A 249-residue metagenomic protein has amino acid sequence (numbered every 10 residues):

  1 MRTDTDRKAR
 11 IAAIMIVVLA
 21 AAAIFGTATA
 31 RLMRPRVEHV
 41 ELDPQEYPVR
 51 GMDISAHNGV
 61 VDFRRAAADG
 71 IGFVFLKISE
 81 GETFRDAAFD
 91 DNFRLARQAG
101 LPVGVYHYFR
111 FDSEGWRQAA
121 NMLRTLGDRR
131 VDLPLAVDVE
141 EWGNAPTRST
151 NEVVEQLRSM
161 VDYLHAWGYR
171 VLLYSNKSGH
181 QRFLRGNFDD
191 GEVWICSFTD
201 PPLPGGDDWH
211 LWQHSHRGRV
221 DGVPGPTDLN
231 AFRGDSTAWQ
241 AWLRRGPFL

Functional and structural regions predicted by a protein language model:
M1-R10: N-terminal Lys/Arg-rich, disordered targeting/topogenic segments
A12-R31: Hydrophobic membrane-insertion alpha-helices, especially the h-region of bacterial N-terminal signal peptides
L32-H39, D43-V60, R64, K77-V161 (+1 more regions): Substrate-binding cleft of extracellular glycoside hydrolase catalytic domains
V40-G59, F188-L249: Functionally critical loop-and-helix segments that line ligand-binding/catalytic clefts of soluble enzyme domains
A67: An N-terminally biased module of ancient metal coordination in phosphate/nucleic-acid-related enzymes
E114-G115, G179-F188: Glycine-rich, charge-decorated loop segments at or immediately adjacent to ligand/cofactor-binding or catalytic sites
L164-Q181: Aromatic-lined carbohydrate-recognition surfaces of secreted/lumenal glycan-active proteins
